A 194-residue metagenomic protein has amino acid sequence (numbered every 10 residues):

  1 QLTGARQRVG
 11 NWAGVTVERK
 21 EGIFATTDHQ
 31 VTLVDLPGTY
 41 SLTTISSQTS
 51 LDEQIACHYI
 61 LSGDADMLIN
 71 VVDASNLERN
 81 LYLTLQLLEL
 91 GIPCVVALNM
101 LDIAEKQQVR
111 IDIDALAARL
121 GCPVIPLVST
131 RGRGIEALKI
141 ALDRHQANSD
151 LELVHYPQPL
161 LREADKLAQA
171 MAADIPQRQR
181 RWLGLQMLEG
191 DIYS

Functional and structural regions predicted by a protein language model:
Q1, L77, L81, A164-L167: Generic hydrophobic, helix-prone segments enriched in Leu/Val/Ile
Q1-L51, L61-G63, M67, E89: Conserved G1/Walker A P-loop phosphate-binding module
L2-T3, I60, V72, L142 (+1 more regions): Hydrophobic aliphatic residues
G14, G38-Y40, A74-E78, M100-E105 (+1 more regions): Conserved nucleotide-binding/hydrolysis micro-motifs of P-loop NTPases
E18-K20, L81, R181: Short, basic and Ser/Thr-rich N-terminal targeting/leader segments
G22-D28, L51, I55-I125: Conserved C-terminal guanine-recognition region of P-loop GTPase G domains, centered on the G4
V95, E105-S194: Alpha-helical transmembrane helix bundles of large polytopic membrane transport and channel proteins
